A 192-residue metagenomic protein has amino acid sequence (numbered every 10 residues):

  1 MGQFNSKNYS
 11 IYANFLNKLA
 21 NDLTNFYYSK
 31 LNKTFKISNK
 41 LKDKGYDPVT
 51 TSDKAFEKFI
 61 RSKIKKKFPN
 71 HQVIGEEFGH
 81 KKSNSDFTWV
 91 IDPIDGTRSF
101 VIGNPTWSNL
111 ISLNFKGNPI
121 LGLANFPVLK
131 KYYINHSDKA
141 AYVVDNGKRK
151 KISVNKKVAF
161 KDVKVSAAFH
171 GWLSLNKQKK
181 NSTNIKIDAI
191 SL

Functional and structural regions predicted by a protein language model:
M1-I94: N-terminal subdomain of lithium-sensitive/metallo-dependent phosphomonoesterases centered on the IMPase/IPPase/PAP
N39, T51, I102, V154-K156: Generic structural "secondary-structure junction" signal
R61, G103, Q178-K179: Short amphipathic alpha-helical segments
N84, I102-N104, V158: Short coil/turn motifs at beta-sheet boundaries
S85, F100, L175-K177: Short glycine-/acidic-enriched loop or helix-start segments at secondary-structure transitions that form or flank
T88-V128: Glycine-rich active-site/cofactor-binding loop and its immediate structural neighborhood
S112-L192: Acidic beta-strand-loop-alpha-helix segment within the catalytic core of divalent metal-dependent phosphate-processing
